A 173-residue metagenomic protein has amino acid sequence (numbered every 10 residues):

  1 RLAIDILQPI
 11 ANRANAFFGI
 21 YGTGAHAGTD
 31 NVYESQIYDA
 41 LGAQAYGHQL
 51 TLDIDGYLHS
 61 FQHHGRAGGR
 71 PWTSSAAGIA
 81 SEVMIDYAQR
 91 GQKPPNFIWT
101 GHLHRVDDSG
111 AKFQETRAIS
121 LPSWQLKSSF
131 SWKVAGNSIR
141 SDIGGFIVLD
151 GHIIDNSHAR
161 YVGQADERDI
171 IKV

Functional and structural regions predicted by a protein language model:
R1-L50: Core catalytic region of metal-dependent phosphoesterases/phosphodiesterases, especially metallo-beta-lactamase-like
G22-D30, T116-I119, I170-V173: A short, hydrophobic/aromatic-rich structural module that often spans a beta strand with its adjoining loop
H48, H64, F146, I170-V173: A generic signature of intrinsically disordered, low-complexity regions enriched in glycine/proline and charged/polar
I54-D55: Structural motif
L58-R160: Conserved beta-sheet core of the metallophosphoesterase superfamily
D155, A165-I171: Polar, enzyme-active/binding microenvironments
